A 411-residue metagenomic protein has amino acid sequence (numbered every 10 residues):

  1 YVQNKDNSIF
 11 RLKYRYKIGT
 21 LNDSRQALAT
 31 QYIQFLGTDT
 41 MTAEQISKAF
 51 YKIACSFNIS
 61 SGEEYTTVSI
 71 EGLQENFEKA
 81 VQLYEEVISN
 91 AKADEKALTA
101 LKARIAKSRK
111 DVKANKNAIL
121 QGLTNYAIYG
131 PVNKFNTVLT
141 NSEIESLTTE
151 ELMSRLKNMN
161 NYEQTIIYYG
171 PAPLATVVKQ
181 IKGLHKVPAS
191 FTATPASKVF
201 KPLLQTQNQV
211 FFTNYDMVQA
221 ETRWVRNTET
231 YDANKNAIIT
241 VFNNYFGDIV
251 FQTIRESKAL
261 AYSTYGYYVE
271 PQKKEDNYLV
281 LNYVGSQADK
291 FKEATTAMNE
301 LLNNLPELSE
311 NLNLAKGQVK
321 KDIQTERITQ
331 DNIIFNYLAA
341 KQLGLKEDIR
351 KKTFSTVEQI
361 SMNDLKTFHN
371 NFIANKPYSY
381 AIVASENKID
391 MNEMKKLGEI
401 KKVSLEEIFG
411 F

Functional and structural regions predicted by a protein language model:
Y1-K48, I53, Q82, M153 (+3 more regions): His/Glu-rich zincin catalytic helix
D6-Q34, T38-N90, L101-K110, N115-E143 (+4 more regions): M16 family metallopeptidases and their MPP-like homologs
G62, T149, G247: ATP/adenylate-binding site constellation spanning eukaryotic-like Ser/Thr protein kinases, ABC-transporter
K92-L98: Short secondary-structure capping/junction motifs at helix and strand boundaries
V138, L147-M153: Append "and occasionally in soluble cytosolic enzymes with long acidic Gly/Pro-rich linkers
E151, Q359-N370: A short, acidic, amphipathic alpha-helical segment used as a generic capping/interface helix at domain edges
